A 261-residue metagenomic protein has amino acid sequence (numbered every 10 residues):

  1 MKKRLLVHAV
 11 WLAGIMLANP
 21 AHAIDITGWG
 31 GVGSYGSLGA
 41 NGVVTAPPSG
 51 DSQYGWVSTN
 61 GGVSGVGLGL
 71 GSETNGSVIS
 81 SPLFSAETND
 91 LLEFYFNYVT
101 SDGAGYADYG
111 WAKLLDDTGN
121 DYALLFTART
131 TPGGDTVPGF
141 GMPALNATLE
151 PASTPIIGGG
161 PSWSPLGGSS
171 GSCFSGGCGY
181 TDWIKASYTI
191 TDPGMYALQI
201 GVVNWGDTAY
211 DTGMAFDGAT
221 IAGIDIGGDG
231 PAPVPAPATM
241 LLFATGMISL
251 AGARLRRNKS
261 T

Functional and structural regions predicted by a protein language model:
M1-H8, L255: Bacterial N-terminal signal peptides that target proteins for export
H8-M16: Bacterial N-terminal signal peptides
I15-L17, L242-F243: Hydrophobic core
L17-A23: Sec/Tat signal peptide C-region and signal peptidase I cleavage site
I24-P231: Aromatic (Trp/Tyr/Phe) and Gly/Pro-enriched flexible surface segments
P235-R254: A short, hydrophobic C-terminal helix/tail in secreted or cell-surface proteins
R257-T261: Short, charged juxtamembrane terminal tails flanking transmembrane helices
